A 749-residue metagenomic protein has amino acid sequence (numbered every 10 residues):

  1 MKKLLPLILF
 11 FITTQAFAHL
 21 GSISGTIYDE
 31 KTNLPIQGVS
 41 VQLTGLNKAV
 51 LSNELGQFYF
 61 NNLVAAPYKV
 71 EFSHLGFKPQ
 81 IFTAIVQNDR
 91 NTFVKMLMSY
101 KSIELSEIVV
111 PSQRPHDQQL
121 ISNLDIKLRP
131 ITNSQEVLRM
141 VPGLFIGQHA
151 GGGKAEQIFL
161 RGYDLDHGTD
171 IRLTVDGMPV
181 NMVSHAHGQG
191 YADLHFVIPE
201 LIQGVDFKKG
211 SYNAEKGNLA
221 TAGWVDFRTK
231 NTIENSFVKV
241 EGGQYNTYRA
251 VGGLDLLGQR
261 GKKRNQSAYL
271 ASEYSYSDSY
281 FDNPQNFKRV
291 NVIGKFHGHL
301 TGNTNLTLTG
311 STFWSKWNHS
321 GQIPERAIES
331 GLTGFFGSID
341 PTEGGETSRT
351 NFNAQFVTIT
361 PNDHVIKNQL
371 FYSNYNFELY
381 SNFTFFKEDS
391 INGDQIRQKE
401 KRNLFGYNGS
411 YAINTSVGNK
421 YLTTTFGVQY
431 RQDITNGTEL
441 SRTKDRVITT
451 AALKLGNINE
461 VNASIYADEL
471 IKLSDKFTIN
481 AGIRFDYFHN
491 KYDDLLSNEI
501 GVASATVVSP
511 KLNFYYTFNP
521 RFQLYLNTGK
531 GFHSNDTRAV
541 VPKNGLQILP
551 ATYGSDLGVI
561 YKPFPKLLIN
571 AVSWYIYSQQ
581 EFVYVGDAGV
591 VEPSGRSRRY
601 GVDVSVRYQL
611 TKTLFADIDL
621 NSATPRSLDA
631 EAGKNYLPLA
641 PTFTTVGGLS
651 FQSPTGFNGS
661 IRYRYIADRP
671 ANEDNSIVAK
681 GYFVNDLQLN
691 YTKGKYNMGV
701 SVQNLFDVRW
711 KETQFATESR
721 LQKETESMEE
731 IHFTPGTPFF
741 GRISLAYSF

Functional and structural regions predicted by a protein language model:
K3, H299-W314, G345-L495, L567-S573 (+2 more regions): Face-selective signature of the C-terminal outer-membrane beta-barrel domain
Y28, S40-T44, S73-F77, Q87-L128 (+3 more regions): Short, acidic, small-residue-rich periplasmic hinge/interaction motif at the N-terminus of Gram-negative outer-membrane
P179-K209, R228: Short acidic/polar hinge/loop motifs at secondary-structure boundaries that mediate gating or recognition
D206-A214, W224-G258, S272, D556 (+1 more regions): Short strand-turn segments of transmembrane beta-barrel domains in outer membranes, especially the first one or two
G242-Y276, F281-S320, G344-P361, G418: Transmembrane beta-barrel wall of Gram-negative outer-membrane proteins
R260, Q355, V365-F383, T517 (+3 more regions): Membrane-embedded beta-barrel scaffold of Gram-negative outer-membrane proteins
Y411-A412, D475, Y487, S573-Y577 (+2 more regions): Gram-negative outer-membrane beta-barrel transporters
A616, D668-R669, Y691-F749: C-terminal beta-signal and adjacent terminal beta-strands/loops of Gram-negative outer-membrane beta-barrel proteins
